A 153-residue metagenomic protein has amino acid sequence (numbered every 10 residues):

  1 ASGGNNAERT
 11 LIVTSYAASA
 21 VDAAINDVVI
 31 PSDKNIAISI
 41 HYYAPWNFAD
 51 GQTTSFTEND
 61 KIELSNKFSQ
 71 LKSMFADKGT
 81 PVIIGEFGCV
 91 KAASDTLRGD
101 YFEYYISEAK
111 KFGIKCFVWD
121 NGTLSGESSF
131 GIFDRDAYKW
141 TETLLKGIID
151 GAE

Functional and structural regions predicted by a protein language model:
A1-T53, S69-C89, K111-F112: Active-site region of glycoside hydrolase catalytic domains
N6-A7, I62, T96, S107: Residue-level detector of secondary-structure boundary/capping sites
I12, F56-N59, K91-A92, A137-W140: N-terminal substrate-binding region of glycoside hydrolase catalytic domains
Y16-D22, I62, V90-G99, L124-S125: Acidic-and-aromatic substrate-binding clefts and catalytic sites of carbohydrate-active enzymes
N47-L64, R135: Acidic/histidine-rich helix-loop elements that form or flank divalent-metal/phosphate-binding sites at the catalytic
L64-K72, Y101-I106: Short, acidic/polar
S94-E153: Aromatic-rich peripheral "rim/lid" segments of glycoside hydrolase catalytic domains that contact and position glycan
